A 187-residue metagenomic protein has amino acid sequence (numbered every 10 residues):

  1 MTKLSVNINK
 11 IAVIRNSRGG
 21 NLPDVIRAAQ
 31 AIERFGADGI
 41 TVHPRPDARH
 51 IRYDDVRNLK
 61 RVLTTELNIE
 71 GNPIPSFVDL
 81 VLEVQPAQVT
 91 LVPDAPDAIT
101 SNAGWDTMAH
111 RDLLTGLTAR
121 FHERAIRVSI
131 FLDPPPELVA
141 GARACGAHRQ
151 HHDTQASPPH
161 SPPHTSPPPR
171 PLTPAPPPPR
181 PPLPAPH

Functional and structural regions predicted by a protein language model:
M1-E70, I74-S76, L80-P86, A144 (+3 more regions): Conserved N-terminal beta1-alpha1 strand-loop-helix module at the mouth
M1-R18, A95, I99-N102, L114-T115 (+1 more regions): N-terminal small/glycine-rich loop or linker at the start of catalytic domains across soluble metabolic enzymes
K3-N9, P86-P96, A147-Q155: Non-cysteine beta-strand/loop elements that form the S-adenosyl-L-methionine
N16-G19, T64, D97-L113, Q155-P169: Glycine-rich tight-turn/loop motif centered on a GG-T
G39-P44, T90-L91, V128-L132, R149-D153 (+1 more regions): Short beta-strand segments at enzyme active-site cores
R49-P75, T107-S129, S166-H187: Alpha-helix-loop-beta-strand connector modules within alpha/beta enzyme cores
Y53, V78-V84, V92-D94, T100-W105 (+1 more regions): Short, conserved acidic/polar surface loops in the N-terminal third of protein domains
S129-A175, P179: Histidine/lysine/aspartate-rich catalytic loop segments that bind and position anionic ligands
